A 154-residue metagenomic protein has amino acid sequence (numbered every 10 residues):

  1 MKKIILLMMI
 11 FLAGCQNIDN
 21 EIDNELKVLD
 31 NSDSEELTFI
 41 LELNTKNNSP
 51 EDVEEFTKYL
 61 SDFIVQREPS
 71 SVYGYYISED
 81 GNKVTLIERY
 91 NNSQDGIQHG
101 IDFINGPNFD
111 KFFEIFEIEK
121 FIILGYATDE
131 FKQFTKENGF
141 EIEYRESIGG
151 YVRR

Functional and structural regions predicted by a protein language model:
I4-L12: Sec-dependent N-terminal signal peptides
C15-V84, N91-I101, I115-R154: Short S/T/G/P-rich N-terminal loop/turn motif that feeds into the first structured element of a domain
I87-E88, K111: A short gly/proline-enriched turn/hairpin at secondary-structure junctions
